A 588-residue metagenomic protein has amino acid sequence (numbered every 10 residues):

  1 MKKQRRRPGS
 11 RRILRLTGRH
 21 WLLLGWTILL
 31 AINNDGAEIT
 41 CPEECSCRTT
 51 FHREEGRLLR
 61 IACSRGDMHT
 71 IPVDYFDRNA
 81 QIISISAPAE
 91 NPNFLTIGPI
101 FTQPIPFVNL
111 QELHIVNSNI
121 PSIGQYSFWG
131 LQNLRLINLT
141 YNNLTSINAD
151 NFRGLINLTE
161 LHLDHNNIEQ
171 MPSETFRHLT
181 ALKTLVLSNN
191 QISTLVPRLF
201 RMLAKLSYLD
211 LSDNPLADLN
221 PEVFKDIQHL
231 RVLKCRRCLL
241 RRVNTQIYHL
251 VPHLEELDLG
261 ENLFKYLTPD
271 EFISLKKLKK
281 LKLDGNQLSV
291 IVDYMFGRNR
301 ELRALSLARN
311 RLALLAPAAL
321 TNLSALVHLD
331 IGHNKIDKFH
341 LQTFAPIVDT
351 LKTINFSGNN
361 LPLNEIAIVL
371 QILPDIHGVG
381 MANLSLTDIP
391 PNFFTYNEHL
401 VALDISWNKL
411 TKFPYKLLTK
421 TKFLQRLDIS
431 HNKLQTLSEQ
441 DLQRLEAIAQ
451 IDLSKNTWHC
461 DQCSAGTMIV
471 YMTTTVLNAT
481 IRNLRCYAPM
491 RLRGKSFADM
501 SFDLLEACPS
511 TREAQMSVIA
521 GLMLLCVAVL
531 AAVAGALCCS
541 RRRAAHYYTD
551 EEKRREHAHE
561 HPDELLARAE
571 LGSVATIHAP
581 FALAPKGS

Functional and structural regions predicted by a protein language model:
K2-R7, R11-S588: Extracellular leucine-rich repeat
